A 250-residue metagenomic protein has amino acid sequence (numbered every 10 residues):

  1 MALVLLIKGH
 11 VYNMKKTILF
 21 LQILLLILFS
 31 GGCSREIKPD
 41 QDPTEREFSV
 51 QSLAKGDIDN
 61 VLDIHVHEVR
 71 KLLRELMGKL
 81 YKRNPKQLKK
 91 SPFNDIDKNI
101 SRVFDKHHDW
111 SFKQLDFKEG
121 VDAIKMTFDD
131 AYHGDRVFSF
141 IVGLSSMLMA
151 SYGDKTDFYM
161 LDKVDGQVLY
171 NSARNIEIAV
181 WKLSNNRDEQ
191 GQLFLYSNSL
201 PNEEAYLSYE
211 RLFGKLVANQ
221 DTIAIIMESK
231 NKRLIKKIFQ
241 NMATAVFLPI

Functional and structural regions predicted by a protein language model:
M1-N13: N-terminal amphipathic/basic-hydrophobic helices that include classical n-h-c signal peptides and signal-anchor
V11-L21: Bacterial N-terminal signal peptides that target proteins for export
F29-G32: C-terminal motif of bacterial Sec signal peptides marking the signal peptidase cleavage site
S34-R136: N-terminal Sec/ER secretory leader and immediately downstream segment of secreted/extracellular precursors
K90-Q220, I238-F239: Mature extracellular/secreted ectodomains of secretory-pathway proteins
L234-I250: Short, low-complexity, Pro/Ser/Thr/Gly-rich segments in the mature regions of secreted, periplasmic
